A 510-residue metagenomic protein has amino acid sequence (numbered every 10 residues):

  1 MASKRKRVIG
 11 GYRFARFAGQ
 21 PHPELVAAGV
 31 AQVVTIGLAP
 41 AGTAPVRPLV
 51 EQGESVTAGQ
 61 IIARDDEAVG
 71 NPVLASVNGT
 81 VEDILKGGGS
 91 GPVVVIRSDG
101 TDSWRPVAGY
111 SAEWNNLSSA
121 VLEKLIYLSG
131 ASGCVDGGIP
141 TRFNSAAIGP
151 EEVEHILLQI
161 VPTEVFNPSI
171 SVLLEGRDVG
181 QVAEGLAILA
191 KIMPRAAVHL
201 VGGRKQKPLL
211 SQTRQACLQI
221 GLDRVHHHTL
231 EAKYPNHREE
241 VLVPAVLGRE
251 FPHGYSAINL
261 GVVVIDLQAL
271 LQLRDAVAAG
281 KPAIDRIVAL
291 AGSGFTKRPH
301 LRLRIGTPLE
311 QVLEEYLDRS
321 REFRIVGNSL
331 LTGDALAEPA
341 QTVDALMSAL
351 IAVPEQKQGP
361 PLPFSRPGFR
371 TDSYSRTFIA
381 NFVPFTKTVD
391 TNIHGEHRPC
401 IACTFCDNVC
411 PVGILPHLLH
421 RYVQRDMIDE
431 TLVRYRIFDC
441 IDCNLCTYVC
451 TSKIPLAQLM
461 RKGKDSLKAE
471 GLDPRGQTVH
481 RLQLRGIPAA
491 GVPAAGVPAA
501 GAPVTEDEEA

Functional and structural regions predicted by a protein language model:
M1-L49: N-terminal, Lys/Arg-enriched amphipathic/low-complexity engagement segments that precede the first folded domain
V50-V56, A291, C400: Acidic, glycine-anchored pre-beta loop/turn
E51-R64, E82-D83: Short, well-structured beta-strand-loop connectors
G88-P150: Acidic low-complexity segments
D136, A146, P150-E151, R195 (+5 more regions): Hydrophobic alpha-helical positions that pack around
E175-I192: Histidine-anchored nucleotide/phosphate-binding helix
D318, V326, D334-R398: Ubiquitin system architectures
Y374-H397, C403-P488, E506-A510: Ferredoxin-type iron-sulfur electron-transfer modules in oxidoreductases and energy-metabolism complexes
